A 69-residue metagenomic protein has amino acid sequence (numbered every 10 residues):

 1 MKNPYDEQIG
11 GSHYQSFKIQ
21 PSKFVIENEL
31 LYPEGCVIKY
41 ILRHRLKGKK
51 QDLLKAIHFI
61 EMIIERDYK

Functional and structural regions predicted by a protein language model:
M1-K69: Intrinsically disordered, low-complexity regulatory regions that flank transcription factor DNA-binding cores
